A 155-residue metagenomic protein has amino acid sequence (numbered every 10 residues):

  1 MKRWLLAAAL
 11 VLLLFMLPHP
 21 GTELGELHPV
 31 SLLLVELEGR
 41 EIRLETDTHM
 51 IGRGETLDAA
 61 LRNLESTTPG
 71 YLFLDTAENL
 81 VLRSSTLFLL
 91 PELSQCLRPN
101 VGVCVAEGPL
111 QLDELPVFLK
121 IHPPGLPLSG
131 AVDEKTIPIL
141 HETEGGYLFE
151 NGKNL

Functional and structural regions predicted by a protein language model:
M1-L155: Membrane-proximal alpha-helical signals and transmembrane carboxylates
